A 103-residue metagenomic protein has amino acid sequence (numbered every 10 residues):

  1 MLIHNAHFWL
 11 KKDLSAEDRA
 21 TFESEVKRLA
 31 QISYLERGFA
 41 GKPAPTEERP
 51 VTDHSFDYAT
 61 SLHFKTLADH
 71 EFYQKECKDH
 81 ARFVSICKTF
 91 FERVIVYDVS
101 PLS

Functional and structural regions predicted by a protein language model:
M1, L102-S103: Basic/polar N-terminal segments that are highly enriched at the extreme N-terminus, encompassing both cleavable
L2-A40: N-terminal first-folded block
L2-L10, T46-E76: Short, well-ordered beta-strand segments in beta-rich or mixed alpha/beta enzyme and ligand-binding folds
A20, S24-Y34, H54, H63-Y97: An amphipathic, aromatic/His-enriched active-site/gating alpha helix that lines ligand/cofactor pockets
A30-A59, I95-P101: Short, glycine- and small/hydrophobic-rich beta-strand elements in well-ordered beta-sheets
